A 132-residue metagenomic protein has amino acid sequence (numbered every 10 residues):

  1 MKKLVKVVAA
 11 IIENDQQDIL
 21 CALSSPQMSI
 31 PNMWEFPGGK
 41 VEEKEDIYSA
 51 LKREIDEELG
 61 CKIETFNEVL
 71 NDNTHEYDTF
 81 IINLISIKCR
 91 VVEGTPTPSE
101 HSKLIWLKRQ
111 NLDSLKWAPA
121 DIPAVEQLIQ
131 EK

Functional and structural regions predicted by a protein language model:
M1-I19, K40: Conserved N-terminal beta-strand and adjoining loop/helix that marks the start of the Nudix/MutT-like hydrolase domain
K2-K3, I129-K132: Generic C-terminal helix-cap and adjacent flexible tail
V5, N14, K62, D72-T95: Active-site-adjacent beta-strand/loop module that shapes the phosphate/pyrophosphate-binding cleft
A10, F36, F66-V69, I87 (+1 more regions): Generic structural signal for conserved hydrophobic packing positions in ordered secondary structure
I12-E13, C21, C89, W106: Conserved hydrophobic "DFG−1" position in protein kinase catalytic cores
D18-E57: Conserved Nudix-box catalytic region and its N-terminal flanking loop in Nudix hydrolases and closely related
E58-T65: Short secondary-structure junctions
S86-K88, T97-L128: NUDIX/MutT-family hydrolases
